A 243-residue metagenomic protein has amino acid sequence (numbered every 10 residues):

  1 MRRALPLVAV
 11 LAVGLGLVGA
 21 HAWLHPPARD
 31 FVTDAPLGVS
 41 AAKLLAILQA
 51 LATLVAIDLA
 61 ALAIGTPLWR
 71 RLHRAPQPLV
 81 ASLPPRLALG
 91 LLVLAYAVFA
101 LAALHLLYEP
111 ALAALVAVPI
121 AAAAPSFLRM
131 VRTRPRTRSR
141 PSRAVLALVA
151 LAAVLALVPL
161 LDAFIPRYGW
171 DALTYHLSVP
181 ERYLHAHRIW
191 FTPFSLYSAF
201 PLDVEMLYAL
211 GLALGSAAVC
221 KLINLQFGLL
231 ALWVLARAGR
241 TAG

Functional and structural regions predicted by a protein language model:
M1-R136: Membrane-embedded, hydrophobic transmembrane alpha-helices
V39-A41, L151-A152, S178-V179: Short, flexible segments with low predicted structural confidence
L48-I64, A147-L155, L202-E205, N224-L229: Alpha-helical transmembrane segments at the extracellular/periplasmic loop-to-helix junctions of multi-pass membrane
T53-I57, L89, V149, I165-G169 (+1 more regions): Generic alpha-helical structural element
P78, Y108-E109, S142, S216 (+1 more regions): Helix N-cap and loop-to-helix transition residues
S82, R134-L151: Interfacial transmembrane-helix boundary/kink motif in multi-pass membrane proteins
V154-G243: Active-site lumenal/periplasmic loops and adjacent helix-entry segments of GT-C-fold, multi-pass membrane
